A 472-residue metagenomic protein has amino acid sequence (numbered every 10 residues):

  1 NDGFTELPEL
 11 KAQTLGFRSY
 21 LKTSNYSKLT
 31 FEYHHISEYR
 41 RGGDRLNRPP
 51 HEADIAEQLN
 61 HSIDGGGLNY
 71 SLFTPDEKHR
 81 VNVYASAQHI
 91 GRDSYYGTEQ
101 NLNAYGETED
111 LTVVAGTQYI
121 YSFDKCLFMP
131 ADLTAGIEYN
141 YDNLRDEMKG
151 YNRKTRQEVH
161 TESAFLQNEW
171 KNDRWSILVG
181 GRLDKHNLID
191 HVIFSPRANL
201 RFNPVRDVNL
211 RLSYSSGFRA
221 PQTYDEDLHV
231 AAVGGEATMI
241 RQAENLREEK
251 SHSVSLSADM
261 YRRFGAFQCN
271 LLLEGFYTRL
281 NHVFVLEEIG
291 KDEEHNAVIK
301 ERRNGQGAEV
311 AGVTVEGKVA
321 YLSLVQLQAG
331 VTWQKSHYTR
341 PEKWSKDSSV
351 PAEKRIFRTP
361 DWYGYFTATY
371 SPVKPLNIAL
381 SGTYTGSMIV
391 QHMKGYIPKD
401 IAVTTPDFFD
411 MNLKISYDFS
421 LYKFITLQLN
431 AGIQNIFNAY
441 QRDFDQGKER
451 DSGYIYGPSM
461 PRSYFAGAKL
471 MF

Functional and structural regions predicted by a protein language model:
D2-T14, K22-H79, A87-D110: Flexible loop and strand-edge segments within Gram-negative outer membrane beta-barrel domains
S24, F128-D132, E138, E147-R279 (+2 more regions): Structural signature of Gram-negative outer-membrane beta-barrels, strongest in the C-terminal barrel of TonB-dependent
Y26, F73-R80, S122-D132, R174 (+5 more regions): Short loop/turn motifs that connect adjacent beta-strands in outer-membrane beta-barrel proteins
H35-Y39, T74, A87-G91, Y121 (+12 more regions): Transmembrane beta-strands of outer-membrane beta-barrel pores
L59-G65, A87-I177, G305-A311: Outer-membrane beta-barrel transmembrane domain signature of Gram-negative proteins, especially the mid-to-C-terminal
R80-Y96, R211, N245-R303, E309-A311: Membrane-embedded beta-barrel scaffold of Gram-negative outer-membrane proteins
K171-S176, L271, F276-R279, A297-M393: Gram-negative outer-membrane beta-barrel transporters
N281-H282, Y384-M393, Y417-F472: C-terminal beta-signal and adjacent terminal beta-strands/loops of Gram-negative outer-membrane beta-barrel proteins
